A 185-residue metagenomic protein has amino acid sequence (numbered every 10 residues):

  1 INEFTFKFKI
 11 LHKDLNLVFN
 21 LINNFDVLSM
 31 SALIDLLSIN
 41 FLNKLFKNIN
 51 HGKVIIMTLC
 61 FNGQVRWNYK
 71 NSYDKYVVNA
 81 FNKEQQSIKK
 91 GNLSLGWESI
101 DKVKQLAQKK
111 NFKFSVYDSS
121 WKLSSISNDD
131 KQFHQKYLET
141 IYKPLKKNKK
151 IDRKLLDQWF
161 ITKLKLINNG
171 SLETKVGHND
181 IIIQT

Functional and structural regions predicted by a protein language model:
I1-F19: S-adenosyl-L-methionine
V18, I34-C60: A short, conserved alpha-helix within the catalytic core of class I
N20-N24: Glycine-rich phosphate-binding loop signature in dinucleotide/nucleotide-binding domains
S29: A conserved beta-strand element that flanks and buttresses the S-adenosyl-L-methionine
K53-S119: Conserved catalytic/acceptor-binding region of the Class I
Y117-N168: C-terminal helical/coil "lid" or tail adjacent to the Rossmann-like core of SAM-dependent
G170-E173: Short Gly/Pro-enriched turn/cap motifs at secondary-structure boundaries
V176-T185: Core SAM-dependent methyltransferase catalytic element
